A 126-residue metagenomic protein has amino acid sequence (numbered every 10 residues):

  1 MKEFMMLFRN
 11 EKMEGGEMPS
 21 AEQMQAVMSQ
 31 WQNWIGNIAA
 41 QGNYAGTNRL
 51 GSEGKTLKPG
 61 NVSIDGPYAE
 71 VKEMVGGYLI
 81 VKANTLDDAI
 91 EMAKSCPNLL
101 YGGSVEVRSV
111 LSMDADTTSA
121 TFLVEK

Functional and structural regions predicted by a protein language model:
M1-K126: Conserved, structured core segments of small domains
